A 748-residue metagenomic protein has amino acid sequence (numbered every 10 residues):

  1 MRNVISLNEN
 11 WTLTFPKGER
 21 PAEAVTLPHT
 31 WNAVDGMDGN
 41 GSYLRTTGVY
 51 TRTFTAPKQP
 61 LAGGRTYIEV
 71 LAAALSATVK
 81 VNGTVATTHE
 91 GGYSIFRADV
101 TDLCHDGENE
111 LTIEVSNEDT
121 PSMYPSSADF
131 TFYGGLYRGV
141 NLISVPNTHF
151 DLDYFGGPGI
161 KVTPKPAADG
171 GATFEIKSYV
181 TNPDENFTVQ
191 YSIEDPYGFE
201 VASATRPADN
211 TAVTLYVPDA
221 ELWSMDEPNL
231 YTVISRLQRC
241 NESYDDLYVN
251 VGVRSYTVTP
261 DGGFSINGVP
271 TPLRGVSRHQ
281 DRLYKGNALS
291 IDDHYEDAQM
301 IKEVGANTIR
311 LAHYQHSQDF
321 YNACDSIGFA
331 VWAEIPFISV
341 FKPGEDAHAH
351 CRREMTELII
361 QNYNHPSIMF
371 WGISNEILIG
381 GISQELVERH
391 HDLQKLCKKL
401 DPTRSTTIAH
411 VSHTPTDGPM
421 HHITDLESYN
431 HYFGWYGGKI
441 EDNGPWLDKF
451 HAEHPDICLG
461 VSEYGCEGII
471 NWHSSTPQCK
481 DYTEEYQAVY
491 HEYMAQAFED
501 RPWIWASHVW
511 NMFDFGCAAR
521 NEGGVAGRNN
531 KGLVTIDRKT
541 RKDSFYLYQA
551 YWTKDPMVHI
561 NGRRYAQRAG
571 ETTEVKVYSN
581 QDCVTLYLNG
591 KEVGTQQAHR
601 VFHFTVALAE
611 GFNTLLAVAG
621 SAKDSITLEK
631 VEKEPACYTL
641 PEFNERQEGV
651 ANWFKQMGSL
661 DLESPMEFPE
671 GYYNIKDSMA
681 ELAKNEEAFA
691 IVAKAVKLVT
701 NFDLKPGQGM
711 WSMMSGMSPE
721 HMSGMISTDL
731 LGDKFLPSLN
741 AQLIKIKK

Functional and structural regions predicted by a protein language model:
N3-G18, N40-G41, R45-D153, P183 (+6 more regions): Accessory beta-strand-rich segments of carbohydrate-active enzymes
L7-E9, F15, T26-N40, V100-A172 (+10 more regions): An acidic-aromatic loop/edge-strand motif
L27-D38, E118, M123, D129 (+5 more regions): Extended substrate-binding grooves/exosites of carbohydrate-active enzymes
T46-K58, Y154-G170, Y546-T573, E642-F643 (+1 more regions): Extracellular ectodomain segments of secreted/surface proteins
G64-T66, G170-S178, E571-V575: Structural beta-strand segments of beta-rich domains
D102-E108, K177-T259, G611-F612: Extended acidic/polar, glycine-enriched regions that form or flank non-catalytic beta-rich accessory modules
V145-H149, D153-G170, F264-Y284, L640-Y672 (+1 more regions): Compositionally biased low-complexity segments at domain edges in trafficked proteins and select soluble regulators
L662-F735, N740-L743, K747: Compact, charge-rich alpha-helical regulatory domains located at protein termini
